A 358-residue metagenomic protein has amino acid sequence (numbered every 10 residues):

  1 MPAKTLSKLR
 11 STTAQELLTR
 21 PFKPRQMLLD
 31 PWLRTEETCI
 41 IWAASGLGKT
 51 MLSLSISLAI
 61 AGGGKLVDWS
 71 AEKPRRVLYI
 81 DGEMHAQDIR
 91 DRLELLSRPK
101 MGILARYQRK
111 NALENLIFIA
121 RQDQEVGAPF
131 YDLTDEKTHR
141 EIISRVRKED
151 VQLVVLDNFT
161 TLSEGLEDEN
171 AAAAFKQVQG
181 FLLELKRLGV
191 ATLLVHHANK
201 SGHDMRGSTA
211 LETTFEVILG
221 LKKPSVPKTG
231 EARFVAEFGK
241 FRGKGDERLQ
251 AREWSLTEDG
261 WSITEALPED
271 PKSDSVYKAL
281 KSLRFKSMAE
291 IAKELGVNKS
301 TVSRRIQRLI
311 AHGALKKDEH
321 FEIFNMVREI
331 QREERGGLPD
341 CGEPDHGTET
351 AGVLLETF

Functional and structural regions predicted by a protein language model:
P2-R98, I103-L104, T209, R335 (+2 more regions): The Walker A/P-loop phosphate-binding site
K4, K148, R187, P227-F358: C-terminal regions of RecA-like/P-loop NTPase motor modules
K4-K8, P24, L29, S45 (+1 more regions): Conserved inter-motif catalytic segment of the P-loop NTP-binding fold
I40-I41, G46, M51, L153 (+2 more regions): Phosphate-binding/switch region of NTP-binding enzymes
S53, H139, F175-V178, V302: Aromatic/hydrophobic pocket-lining residues that form the small-molecule binding cavity in soluble enzyme cores
L58, G62, E94, I143-R147 (+4 more regions): Surface-exposed alpha-helical segments enriched in charged/polar residues
I60-G63, L96, R145, E149 (+5 more regions): Conserved, well-folded catalytic cores of nucleic-acid-processing and energy-transducing macromolecular machines
